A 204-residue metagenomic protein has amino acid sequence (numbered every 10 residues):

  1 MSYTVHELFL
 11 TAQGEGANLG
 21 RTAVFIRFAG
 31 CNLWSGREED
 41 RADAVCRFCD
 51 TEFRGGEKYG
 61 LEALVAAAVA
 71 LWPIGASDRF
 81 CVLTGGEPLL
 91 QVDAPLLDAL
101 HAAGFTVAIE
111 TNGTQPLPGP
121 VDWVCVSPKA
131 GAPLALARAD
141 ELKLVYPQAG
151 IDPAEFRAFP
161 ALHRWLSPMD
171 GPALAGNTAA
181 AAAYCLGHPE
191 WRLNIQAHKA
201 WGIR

Functional and structural regions predicted by a protein language model:
Y3-H6, L10, T22, L33-V121: Conserved Radical SAM active-site core
A17-L19: A short catalytic or substrate-binding loop motif that flags glycine-/basic-rich loops and adjacent residues that bind
S77-R79, L89-R204: Conserved AdoMet/S-adenosylmethionine-binding subsite of the radical SAM
